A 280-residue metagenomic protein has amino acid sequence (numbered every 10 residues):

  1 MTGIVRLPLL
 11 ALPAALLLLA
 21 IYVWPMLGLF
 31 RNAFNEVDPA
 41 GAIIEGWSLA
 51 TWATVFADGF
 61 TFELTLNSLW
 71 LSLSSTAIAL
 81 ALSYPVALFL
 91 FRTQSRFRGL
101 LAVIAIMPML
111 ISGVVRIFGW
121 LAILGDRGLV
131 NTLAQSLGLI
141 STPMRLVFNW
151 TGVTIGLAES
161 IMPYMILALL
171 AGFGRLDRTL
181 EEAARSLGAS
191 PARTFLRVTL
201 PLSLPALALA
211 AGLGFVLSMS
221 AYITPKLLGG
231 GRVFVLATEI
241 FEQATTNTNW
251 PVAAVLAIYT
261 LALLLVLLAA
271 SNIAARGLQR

Functional and structural regions predicted by a protein language model:
M1-V5, Q279-R280: N-terminal hydrophobic targeting signals that begin at the initiator methionine
G3-D38, A53-G174, V198, L202-Y222 (+2 more regions): Membrane-water interface segments at the C-terminal ends of transmembrane alpha-helices in multi-pass inner-membrane
A40-E45, L49, V55: Short, membrane-interfacial amphipathic segments enriched in basic
G41-E45, Y222-T248: Glycine-rich helix-loop "coupling/hinge" segments at transmembrane-helix boundaries in multipass transporters
L180, I273-R280: Short cytosolic juxtamembrane segments of multi-pass membrane proteins
A184: The alpha-helix within a helix-turn-helix
L187-A189, P201: Glycine/proline-centered hinge or cleavage motifs at structural transition points of membrane proteins
S190-T194, G231-F234: Gly/Pro- and small hydrophobic-enriched strand-loop and loop-to-helix capping segments that sit at the rims
